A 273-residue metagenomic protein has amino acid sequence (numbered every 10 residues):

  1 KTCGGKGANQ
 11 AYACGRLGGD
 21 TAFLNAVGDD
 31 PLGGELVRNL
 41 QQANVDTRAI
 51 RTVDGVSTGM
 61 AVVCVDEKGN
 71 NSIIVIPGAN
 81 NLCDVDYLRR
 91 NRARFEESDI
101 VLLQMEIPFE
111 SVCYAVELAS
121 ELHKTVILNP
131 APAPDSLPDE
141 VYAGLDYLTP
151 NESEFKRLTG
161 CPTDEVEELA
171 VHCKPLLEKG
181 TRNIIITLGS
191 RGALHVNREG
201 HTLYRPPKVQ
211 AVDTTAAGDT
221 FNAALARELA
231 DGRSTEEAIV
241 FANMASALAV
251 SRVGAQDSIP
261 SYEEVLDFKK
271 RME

Functional and structural regions predicted by a protein language model:
G4-A22: Active-site alpha-helical elements of protease catalytic centers
G15, Q41, S120-E121, L177: Anion (oxyanion) recognition and catalysis
R16-D99, L266-E273: Conserved N-terminal subdomain of the carbohydrate kinase-like
R92-E96, V141-A143, E178: A short, aliphatic-rich alpha-helical micro-motif
I100-V171, R191-A193: Conserved beta-alpha-beta core of the PfkB/ribokinase-like small-molecule kinase fold
D135, D139-E140, V166-E273: Conserved phosphate-binding/catalytic region of the ribokinase-like
